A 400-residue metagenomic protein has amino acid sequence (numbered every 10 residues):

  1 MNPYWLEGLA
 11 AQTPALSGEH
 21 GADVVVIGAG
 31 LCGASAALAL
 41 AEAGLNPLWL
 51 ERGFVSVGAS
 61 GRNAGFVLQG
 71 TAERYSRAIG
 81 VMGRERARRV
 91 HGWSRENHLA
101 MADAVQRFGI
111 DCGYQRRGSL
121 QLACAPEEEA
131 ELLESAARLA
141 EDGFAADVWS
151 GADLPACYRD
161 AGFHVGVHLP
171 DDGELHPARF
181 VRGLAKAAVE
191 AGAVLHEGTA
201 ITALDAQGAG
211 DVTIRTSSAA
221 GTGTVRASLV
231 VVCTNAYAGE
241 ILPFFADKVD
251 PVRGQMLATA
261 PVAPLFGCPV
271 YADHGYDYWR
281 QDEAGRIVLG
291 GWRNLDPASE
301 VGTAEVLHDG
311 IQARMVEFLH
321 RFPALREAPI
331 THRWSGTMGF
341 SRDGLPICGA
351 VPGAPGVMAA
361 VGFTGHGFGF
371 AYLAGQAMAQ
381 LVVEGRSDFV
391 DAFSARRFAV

Functional and structural regions predicted by a protein language model:
M1-V24: Extreme N-terminal leader/targeting segments of oxidoreductases
N2-E7, E73-I79, D103-G183, A191: Flavin (FAD/FMN) cofactor-binding and adjacent substrate-gating region of FAD-dependent oxidoreductase domains
V24-W49: N-terminal Rossmann-like FAD-binding beta1-loop-alpha1 element of flavoenzymes
E42-R62: Glycine-rich FAD pyrophosphate-binding loop
A130, A137-R138, G166-A227: Helical element adjacent to the flavin cofactor pocket in flavoenzyme catalytic cores
D171, A304, H320-V400: C-terminal catalytic lobe of FAD-dependent flavoproteins
A203-I287: Flavin-dependent oxidoreductases
A263-G356: Active-site lid/adjacent beta-loop-alpha segment flanking the redox-cofactor pocket in flavoenzymes
